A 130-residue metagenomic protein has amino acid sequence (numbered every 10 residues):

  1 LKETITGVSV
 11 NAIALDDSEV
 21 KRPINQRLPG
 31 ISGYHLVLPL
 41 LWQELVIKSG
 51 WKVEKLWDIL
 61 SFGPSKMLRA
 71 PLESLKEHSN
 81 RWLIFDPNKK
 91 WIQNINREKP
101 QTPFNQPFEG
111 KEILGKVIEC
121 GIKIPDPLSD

Functional and structural regions predicted by a protein language model:
L1-P87: His/Asp/Glu-enriched, well-ordered alpha-helical/loop segment that forms or immediately abuts the divalent-metal
E19-Q26, S79-D130: C-terminal cap of metal-dependent C-N hydrolases
